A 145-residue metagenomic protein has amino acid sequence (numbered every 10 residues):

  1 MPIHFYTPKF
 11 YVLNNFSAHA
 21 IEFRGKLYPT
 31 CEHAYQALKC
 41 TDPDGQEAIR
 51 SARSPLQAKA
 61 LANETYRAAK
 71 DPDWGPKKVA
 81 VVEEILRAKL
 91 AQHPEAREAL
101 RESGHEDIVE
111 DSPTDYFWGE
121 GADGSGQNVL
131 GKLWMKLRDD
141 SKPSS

Functional and structural regions predicted by a protein language model:
M1-S145: Charged, low-complexity intrinsically disordered segments
